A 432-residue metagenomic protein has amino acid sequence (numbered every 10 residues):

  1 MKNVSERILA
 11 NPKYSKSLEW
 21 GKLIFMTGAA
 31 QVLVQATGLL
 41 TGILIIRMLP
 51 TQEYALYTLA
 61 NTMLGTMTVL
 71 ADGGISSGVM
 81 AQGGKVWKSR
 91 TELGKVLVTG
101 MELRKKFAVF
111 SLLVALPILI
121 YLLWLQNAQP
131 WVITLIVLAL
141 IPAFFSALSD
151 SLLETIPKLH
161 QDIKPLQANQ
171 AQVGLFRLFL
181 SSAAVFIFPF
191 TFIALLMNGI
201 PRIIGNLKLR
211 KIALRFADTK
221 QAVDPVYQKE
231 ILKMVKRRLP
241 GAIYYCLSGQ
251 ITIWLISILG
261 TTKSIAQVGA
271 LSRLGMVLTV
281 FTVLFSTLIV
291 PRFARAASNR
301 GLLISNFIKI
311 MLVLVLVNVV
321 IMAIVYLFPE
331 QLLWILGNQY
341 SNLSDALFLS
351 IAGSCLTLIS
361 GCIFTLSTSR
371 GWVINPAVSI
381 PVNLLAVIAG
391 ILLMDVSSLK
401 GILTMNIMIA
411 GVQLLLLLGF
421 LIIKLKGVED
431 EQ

Functional and structural regions predicted by a protein language model:
M1-T37, T91-G94, V98, I212-A213 (+2 more regions): N-terminal membrane topogenesis motif
K16, W20, Y121-L140, T262 (+1 more regions): Interfacial segments at transmembrane-helix termini and the short loops linking adjacent helices
S17-S77, R237-K263, A410: Signature of the first transmembrane helix
E19-V34, A60, G73-L122, T134 (+1 more regions): Membrane-water interface segments that mark the loop-to-transmembrane alpha-helix transition
N61-V69, Y245, V268-T287, V317 (+2 more regions): Transmembrane helix-bundle signature of multi-pass secondary active exporters and lipid flippases
D72-K88, K158-L159, A217-D218, G275-N299 (+1 more regions): Helix-loop junctions and terminal segments of transmembrane helices in multi-pass membrane transport/translocation
I133-L138, Q167-R215, V382-L385, L399-I423: Hydrophobic alpha-helical transmembrane segments
F144-N169, A352-S379: Membrane-interface junctions at transmembrane-helix termini in multi-pass inner-membrane proteins
